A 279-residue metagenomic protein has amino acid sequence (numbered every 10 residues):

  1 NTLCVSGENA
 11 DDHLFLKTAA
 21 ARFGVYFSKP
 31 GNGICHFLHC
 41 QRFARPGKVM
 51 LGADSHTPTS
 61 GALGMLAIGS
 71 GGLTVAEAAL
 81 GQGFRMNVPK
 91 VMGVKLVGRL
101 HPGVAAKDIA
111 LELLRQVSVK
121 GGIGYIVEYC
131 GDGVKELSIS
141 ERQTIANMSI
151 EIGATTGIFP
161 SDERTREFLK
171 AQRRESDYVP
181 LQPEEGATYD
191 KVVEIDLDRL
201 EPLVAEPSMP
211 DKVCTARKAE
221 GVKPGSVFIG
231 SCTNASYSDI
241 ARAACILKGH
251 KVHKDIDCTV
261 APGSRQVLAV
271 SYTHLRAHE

Functional and structural regions predicted by a protein language model:
N1-L73: Long, structured ligand/cofactor-binding scaffold of large enzymes
N1-T2, K95, E128, K254-S264: Short internal beta-strands
L3-G31, G103-D108, E112, T188-A205: Active-site-proximal helix-loop elements at catalytic-domain edges
G7-D11, L38-R45, G61-M65, G71-G72 (+7 more regions): Short acidic, glycine/serine/threonine-rich loops at helix termini
Y26-N32, M50-A53, T59, L96 (+4 more regions): General beta-strand structural signal in soluble alpha/beta enzymes
H36-R42, I152-K254, V260-Y272: Accessory "access/gating" subregions that flank catalytic or transport cores
H56-T57, G61-R166: Mobile "lid/hinge" segments at catalytic clefts and subdomain interfaces of large enzymes
T273-H278: Conserved small/polar residues in nucleotide/adenosyl-binding loops
